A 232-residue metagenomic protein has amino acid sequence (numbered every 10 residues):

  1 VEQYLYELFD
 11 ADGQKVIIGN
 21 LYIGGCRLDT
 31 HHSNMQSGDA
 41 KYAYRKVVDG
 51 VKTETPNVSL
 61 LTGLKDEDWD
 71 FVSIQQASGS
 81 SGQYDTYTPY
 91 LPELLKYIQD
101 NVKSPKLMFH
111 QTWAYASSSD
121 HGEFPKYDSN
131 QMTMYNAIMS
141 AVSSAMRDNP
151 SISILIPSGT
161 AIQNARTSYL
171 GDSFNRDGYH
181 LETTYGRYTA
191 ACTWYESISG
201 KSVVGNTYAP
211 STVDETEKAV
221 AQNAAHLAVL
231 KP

Functional and structural regions predicted by a protein language model:
V1, L28, V48-T53, S80-T88: Acidic-and-aromatic substrate-binding clefts and catalytic sites of carbohydrate-active enzymes
V1-G25: Serine-esterase "nucleophile elbow" of acetyl-processing enzymes
E2, Y6, T88-L95, M139 (+2 more regions): Extracytoplasmic/secreted envelope proteins and their assembly/folding machinery, especially bacterial periplasmic
Y4-L5, M35, E123-K126: Short secondary-structure boundary/capping segments
I18, I23-R45: N-terminal beta-loop-helix "entrance" segment that forms/cooperates in small-molecule cofactor or anionic ligand
S37-G63: Glycine-rich, highly charged phosphate/nucleotide-binding loops
P56-T183, E196: Alpha-helical cap/lid subdomain in secreted, periplasmic, or secretory-pathway luminal O-acyl-processing enzymes
F174, G178-P232: Conserved catalytic region of serine esterases and O-acyltransferases that act on ester linkages in lipids
